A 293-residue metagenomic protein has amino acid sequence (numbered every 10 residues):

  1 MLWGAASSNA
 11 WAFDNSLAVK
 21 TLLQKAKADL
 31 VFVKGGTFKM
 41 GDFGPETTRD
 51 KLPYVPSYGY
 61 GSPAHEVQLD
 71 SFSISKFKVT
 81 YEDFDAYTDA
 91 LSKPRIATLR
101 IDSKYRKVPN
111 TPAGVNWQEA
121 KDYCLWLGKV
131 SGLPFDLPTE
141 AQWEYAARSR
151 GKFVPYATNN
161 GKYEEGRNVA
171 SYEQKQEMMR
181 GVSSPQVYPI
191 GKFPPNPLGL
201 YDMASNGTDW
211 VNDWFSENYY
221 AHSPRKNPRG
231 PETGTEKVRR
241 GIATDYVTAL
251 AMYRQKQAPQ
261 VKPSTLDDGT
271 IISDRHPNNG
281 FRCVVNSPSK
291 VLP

Functional and structural regions predicted by a protein language model:
M1-A141, R150, S264-P293: Extended beta-strand/loop cores of jelly-roll/beta-sandwich
K39, R106, T111, W117-P263 (+1 more regions): Functional-site microenvironments in short loops/helix caps that host divalent-cation chemistry
